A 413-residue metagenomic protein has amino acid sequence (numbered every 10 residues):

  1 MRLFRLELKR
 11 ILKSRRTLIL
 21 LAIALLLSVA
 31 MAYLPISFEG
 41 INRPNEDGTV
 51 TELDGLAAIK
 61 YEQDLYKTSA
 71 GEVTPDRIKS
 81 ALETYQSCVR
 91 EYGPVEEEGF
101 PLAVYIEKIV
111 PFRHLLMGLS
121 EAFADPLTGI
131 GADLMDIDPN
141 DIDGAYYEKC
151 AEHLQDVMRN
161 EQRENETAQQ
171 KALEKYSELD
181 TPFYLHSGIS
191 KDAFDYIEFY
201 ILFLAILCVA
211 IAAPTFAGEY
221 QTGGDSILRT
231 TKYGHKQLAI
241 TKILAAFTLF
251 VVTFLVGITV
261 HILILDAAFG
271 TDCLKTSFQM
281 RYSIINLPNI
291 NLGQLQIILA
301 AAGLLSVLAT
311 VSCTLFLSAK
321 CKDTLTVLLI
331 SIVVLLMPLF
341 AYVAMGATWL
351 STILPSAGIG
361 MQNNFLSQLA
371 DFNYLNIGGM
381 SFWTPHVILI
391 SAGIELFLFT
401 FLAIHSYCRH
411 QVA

Functional and structural regions predicted by a protein language model:
M1-L18: Aromatic- and glycine-rich beta-strand/loop motifs that create alpha-glucan
T17, S306-T314, D371-A413: Alpha-helical transmembrane segments of multi-pass membrane transporters/translocases
L21-A24, K242, S331: Residue-level recognition of transmembrane alpha-helices in multi-pass small-molecule transporters/permeases
L26-V89, D138-E219, I240-K320, N364-L366 (+1 more regions): Secretory targeting signals
Y33-L34, C321-A357: Transmembrane helix segments
R229-H235: Short helix-to-coil transition segments within interhelical loops that connect adjacent transmembrane helices
T230, T314-L335, C408-A413: Cytoplasmic juxtamembrane regions at transmembrane-helix boundaries
W349-N373: Short hydrophobic, aromatic-rich alpha-helical segments embedded in or entering the lipid bilayer of multi-pass
